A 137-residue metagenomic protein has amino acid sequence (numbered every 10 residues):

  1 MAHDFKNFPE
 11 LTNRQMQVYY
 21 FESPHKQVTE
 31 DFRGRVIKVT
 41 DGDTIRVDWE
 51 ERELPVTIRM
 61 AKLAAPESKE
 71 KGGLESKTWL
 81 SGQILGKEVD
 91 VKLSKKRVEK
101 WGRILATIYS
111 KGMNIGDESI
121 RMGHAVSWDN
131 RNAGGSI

Functional and structural regions predicted by a protein language model:
M1-I137: Small beta-barrel nucleic-acid-binding modules, primarily SNase/OB-fold domains and secondarily Tudor-like barrels
